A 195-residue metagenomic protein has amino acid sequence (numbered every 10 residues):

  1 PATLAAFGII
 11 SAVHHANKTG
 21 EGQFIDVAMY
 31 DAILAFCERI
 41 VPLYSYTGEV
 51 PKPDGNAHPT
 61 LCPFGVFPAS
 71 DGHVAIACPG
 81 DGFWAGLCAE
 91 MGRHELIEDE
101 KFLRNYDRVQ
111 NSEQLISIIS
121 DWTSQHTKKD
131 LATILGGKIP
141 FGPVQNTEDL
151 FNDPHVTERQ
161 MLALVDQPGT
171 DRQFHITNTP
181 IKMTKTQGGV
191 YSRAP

Functional and structural regions predicted by a protein language model:
P1-G82, G86, G188: Active-site-adjacent "lid/gating" segments in soluble enzymes
Q23, C62-P63, M161, T170 (+1 more regions): Residue-level marker for the onset of beta-strands and adjacent loop->beta junctions in well-ordered domains
L43-P51, D153-T170: Short, surface-exposed loop/helix-turn segments at secondary-structure junctions that function as lids/hinges flanking
D54-P59, F64-G65, Q110, D171-F174 (+1 more regions): Short Gly/Pro-enriched turn/cap motifs at secondary-structure boundaries
C62-F141: Aromatic-enriched alpha-helical interface/lid elements that frame and gate functional surfaces
L103, Q167-P195: Flexible, small-/acidic-enriched active-site or ligand-binding loops
G136-R159, L164, P180: Conserved PLP cofactor-binding pocket of PLP-dependent enzymes
